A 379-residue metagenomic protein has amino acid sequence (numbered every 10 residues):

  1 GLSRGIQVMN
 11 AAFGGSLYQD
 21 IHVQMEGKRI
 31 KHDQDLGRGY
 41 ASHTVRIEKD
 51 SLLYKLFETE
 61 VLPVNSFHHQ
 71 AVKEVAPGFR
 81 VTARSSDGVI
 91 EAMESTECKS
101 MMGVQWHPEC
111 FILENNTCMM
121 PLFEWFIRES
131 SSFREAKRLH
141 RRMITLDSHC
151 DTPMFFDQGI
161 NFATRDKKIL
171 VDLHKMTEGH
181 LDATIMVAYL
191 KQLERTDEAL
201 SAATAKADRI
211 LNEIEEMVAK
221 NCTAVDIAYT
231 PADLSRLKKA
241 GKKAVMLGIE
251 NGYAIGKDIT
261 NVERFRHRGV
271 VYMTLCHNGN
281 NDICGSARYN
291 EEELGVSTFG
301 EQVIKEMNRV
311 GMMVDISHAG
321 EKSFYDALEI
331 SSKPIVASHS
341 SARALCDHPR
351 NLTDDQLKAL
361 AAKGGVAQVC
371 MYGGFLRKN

Functional and structural regions predicted by a protein language model:
G1-S16, H107: Catalytic nucleophile loop
S3, Q105, L247-G248, T274-C276 (+1 more regions): Short beta-strand segments
R4-G5, H22, E48-D50, F67-H69 (+4 more regions): Histidine- and/or cysteine-centered catalytic micro-motif in compact active-site loops
A12-F13, L17-I21, D197-I210, L328-V336: Short, electropositive alpha-helical surface patch
H22, E26-R138: Amide-donor transfer/coupling interface in amidating biosynthetic enzymes
V64-Q70, V104-P108, T145-T152, A319 (+1 more regions): Histidine-centered catalytic micro-motifs
E135-E292, D347-N379: N-terminal hydrophobic targeting/anchoring segments and the immediately downstream early-domain regions of hydrolases
L275-Q356, Q368-G373: Active-site core of metal-dependent hydrolases
